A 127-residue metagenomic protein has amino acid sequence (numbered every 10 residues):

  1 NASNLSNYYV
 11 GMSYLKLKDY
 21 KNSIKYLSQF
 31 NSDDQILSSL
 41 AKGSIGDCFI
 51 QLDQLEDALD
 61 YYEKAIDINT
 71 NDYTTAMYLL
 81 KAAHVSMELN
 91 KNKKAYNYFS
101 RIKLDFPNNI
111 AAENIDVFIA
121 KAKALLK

Functional and structural regions predicted by a protein language model:
N1-S3, L17, Q29-S39, I68-T75 (+1 more regions): Short solvent-exposed coil/turn linkers within tandem alpha-helical repeat scaffolds
